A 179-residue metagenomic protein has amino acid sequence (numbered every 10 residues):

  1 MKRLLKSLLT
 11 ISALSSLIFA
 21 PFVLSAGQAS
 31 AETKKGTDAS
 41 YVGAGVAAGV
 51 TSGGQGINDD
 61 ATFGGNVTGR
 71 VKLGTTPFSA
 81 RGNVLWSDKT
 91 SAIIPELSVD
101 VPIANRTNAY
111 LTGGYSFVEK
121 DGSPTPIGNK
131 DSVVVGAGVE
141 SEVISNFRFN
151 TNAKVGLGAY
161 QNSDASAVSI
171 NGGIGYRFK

Functional and structural regions predicted by a protein language model:
K2-S15: Bacterial N-terminal signal peptides that target proteins for export
F19-S87, R177: Short glycine/proline- and aromatic-enriched beta-strand/turn motifs that initiate or cap beta-hairpins
T37-A39, N58-T62, W86-A92, P126-S132 (+1 more regions): Transmembrane beta-barrel outer-membrane domains
A47-Q55, L85-K89, P102-A104, S116-S123 (+2 more regions): Sequence/structural signature of outer-membrane beta-barrel proteins
N66-G136, S141, S145: Gram-negative (and chloroplast) outer-membrane scaffold detector with strong preference for beta-barrel transmembrane
E142-F147, G158-D164: Short, exposed beta-strand-loop hairpins at the edges of beta-sheets in extracellular/periplasmic proteins
R148-K154: Active-site groove signature of glycoside hydrolases
S166-K179: Outer-membrane beta-barrel "beta-signal"
